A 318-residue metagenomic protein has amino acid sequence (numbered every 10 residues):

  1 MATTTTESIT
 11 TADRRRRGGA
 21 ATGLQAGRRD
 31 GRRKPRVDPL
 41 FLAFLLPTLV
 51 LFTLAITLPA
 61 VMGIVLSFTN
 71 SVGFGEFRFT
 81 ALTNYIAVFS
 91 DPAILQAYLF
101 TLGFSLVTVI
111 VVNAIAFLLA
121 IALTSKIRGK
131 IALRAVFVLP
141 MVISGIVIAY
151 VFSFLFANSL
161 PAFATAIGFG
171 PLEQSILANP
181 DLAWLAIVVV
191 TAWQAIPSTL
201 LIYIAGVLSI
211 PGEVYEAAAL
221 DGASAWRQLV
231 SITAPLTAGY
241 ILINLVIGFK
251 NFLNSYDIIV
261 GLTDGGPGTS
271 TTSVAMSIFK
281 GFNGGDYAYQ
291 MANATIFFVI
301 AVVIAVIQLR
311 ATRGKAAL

Functional and structural regions predicted by a protein language model:
M1-L45, R128-K130, L309-L318: Transmembrane alpha-helical segments of polytopic membrane transport and secretion proteins
V37-L318: A structural signal for multi-pass alpha-helical bundles of membrane permease subunits that mediate small-molecule
